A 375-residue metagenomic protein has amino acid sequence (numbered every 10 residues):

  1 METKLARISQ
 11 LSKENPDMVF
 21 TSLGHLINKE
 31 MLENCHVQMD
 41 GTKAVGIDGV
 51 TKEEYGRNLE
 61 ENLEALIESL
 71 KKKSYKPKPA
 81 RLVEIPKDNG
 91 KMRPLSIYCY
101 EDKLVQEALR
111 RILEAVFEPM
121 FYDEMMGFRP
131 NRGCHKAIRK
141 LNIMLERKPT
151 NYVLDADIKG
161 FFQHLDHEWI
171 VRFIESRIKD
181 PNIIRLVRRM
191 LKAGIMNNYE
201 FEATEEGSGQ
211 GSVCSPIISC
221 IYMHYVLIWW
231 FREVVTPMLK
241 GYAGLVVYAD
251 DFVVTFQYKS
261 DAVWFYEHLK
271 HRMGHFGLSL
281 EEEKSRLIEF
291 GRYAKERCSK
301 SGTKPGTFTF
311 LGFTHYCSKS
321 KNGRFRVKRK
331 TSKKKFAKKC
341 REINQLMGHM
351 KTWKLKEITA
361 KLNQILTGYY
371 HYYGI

Functional and structural regions predicted by a protein language model:
M1-I375: Non-catalytic terminal/accessory segments
